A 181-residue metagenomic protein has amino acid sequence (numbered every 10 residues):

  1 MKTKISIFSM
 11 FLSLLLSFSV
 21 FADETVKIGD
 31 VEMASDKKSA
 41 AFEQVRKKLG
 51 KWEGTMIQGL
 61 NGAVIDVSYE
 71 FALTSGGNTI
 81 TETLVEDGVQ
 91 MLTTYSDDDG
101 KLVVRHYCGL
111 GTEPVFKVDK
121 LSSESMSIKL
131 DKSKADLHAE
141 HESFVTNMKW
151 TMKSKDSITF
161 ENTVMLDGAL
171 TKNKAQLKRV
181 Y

Functional and structural regions predicted by a protein language model:
M1-M10: Bacterial N-terminal signal peptides that target proteins for export
S9-S17: Bacterial N-terminal signal peptides
V20-A22: Boundary at the C-terminal end of the N-terminal hydrophobic targeting segment
V26-K27, K120, K155-Y181: Edge beta-strand at a domain terminus
D30, S35-K38, G54-A139: Central antiparallel beta-sheet cores of small beta-barrel/beta-sandwich binding domains
D36-K51: N-terminal helix-cap/turn-to-beta initiation motif at the start of protein domains
L49-T55, F160: A short, Trp-centered hydrophobic/proline-enriched beta-strand micro-motif
A135, S143-N147: Asp-box/WD-like beta-propeller blade repeats and closely related beta-sheet repeat scaffolds
